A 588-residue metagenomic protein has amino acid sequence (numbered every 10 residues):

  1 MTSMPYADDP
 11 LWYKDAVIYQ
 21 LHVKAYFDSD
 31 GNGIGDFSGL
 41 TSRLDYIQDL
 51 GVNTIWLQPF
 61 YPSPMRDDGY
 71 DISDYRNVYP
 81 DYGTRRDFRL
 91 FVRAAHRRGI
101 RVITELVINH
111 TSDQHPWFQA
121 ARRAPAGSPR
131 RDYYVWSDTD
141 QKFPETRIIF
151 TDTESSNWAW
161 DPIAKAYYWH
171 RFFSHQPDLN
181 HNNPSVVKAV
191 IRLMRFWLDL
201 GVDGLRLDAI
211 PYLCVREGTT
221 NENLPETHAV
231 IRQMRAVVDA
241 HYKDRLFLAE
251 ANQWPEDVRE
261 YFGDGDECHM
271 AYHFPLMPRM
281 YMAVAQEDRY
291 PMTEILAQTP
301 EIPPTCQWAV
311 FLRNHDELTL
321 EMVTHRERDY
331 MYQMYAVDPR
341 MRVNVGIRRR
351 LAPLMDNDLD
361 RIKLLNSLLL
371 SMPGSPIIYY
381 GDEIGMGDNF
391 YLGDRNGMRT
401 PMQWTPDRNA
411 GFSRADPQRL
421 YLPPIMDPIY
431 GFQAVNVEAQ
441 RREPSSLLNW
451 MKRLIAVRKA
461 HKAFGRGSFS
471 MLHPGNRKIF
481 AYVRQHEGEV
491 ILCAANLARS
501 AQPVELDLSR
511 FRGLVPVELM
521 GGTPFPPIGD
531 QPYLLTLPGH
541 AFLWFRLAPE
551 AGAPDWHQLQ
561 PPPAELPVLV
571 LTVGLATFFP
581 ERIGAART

Functional and structural regions predicted by a protein language model:
M1-Q558: Active-site and adjacent substrate-binding regions of carbohydrate-active enzymes
T536-L543, A548-T588: Phosphate/pyrophosphate-binding loops and the adjoining catalytic core of nucleotide-dependent enzymes
